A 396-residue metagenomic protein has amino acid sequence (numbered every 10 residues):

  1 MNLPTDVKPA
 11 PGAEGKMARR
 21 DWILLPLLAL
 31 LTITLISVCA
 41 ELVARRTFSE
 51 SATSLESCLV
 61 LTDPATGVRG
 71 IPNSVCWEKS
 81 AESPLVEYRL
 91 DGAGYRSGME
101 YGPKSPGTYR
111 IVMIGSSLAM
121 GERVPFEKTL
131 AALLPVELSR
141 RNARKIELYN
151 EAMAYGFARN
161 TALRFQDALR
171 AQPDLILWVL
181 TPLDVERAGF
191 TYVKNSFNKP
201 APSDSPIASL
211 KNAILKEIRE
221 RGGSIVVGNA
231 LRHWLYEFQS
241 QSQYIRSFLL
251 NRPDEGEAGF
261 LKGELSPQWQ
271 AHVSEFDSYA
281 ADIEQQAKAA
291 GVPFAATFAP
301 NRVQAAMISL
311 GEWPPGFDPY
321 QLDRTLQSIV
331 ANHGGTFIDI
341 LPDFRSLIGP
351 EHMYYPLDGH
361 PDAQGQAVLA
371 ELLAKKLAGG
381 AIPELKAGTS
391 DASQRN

Functional and structural regions predicted by a protein language model:
M1-R20: N-terminal Lys/Arg-rich, disordered targeting/topogenic segments
P26, P356-N396: Histidine-centered active-site loop/cap adjacent to the catalytic His in serine esterases/O-acetyl transfer systems
P26-E41: Hydrophobic membrane-insertion alpha-helices, especially the h-region of bacterial N-terminal signal peptides
T47-E137, R141-N142, F344-I348, N396: Membrane/wall-proximal cationic-aromatic binding patches
C76, E87, K104-P106, R110-V112 (+1 more regions): Conserved SGNH/GDSL esterase-like catalytic core that processes O-acyl groups on lipids and polysaccharides
S117-P125, N150-M153, W269-V273, W313-G316 (+1 more regions): Second-shell loop/turn segments in exported
P182-Q327, G335, I340-I348, L385-D391: Serine-dependent acyl-ester chemistry module
